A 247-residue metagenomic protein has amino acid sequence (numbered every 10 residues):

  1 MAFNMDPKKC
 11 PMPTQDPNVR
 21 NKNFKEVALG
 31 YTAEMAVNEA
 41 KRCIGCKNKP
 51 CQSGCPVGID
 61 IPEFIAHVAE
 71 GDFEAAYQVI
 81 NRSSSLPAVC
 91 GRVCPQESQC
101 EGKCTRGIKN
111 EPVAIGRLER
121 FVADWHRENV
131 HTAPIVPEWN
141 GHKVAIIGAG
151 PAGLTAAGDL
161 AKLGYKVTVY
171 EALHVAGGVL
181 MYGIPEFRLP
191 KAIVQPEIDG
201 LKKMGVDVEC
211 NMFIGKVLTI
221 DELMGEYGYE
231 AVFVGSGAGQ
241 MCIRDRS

Functional and structural regions predicted by a protein language model:
M1-K143, K191, Y229, V234-Q240 (+1 more regions): Ferredoxin-type iron-sulfur electron-transfer modules and their immediate structural context
Y77-P87, L118, L180-Y229: N-terminal Rossmann-like dinucleotide/flavin-binding domain of flavoprotein oxidoreductases that bind FAD/FMN
S85, G150-A152, V175: Residue-level detector of alpha-helix initiation sites
H142-T168: N-terminal Rossmann-like FAD-binding beta1-loop-alpha1 element of flavoenzymes
A149, A172, S236: Cofactor-binding loop segments of dinucleotide-utilizing enzymes, especially the Rossmann-like FAD- and NAD(P)+-binding
A156, I220, R244: Short glycine-/acidic-enriched loop or helix-start segments at secondary-structure transitions that form or flank
Y165-M181: Glycine-rich FAD pyrophosphate-binding loop
